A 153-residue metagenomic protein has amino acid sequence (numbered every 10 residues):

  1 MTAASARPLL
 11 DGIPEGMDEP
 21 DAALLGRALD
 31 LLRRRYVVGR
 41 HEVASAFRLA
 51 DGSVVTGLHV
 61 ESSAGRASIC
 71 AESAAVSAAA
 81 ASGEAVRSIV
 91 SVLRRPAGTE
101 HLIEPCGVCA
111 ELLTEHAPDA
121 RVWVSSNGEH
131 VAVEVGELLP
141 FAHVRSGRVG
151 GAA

Functional and structural regions predicted by a protein language model:
T2-V38, S82-A153: C-terminal binding/interaction regions
G39, V43-L49: Short beta-strand scaffold segments in enzyme catalytic cores
R48-A50, H59-V60: Histidine- and/or cysteine-centered catalytic micro-motif in compact active-site loops
A50-D51, N127: Short strand-connecting beta-turns/loops that link adjacent beta-strands
L58-S73: Compact, glycine-rich, soluble single-domain proteins
S77-A80: A glycine-rich beta-to-alpha transition motif near the start of alpha/beta enzyme domains, typified by
